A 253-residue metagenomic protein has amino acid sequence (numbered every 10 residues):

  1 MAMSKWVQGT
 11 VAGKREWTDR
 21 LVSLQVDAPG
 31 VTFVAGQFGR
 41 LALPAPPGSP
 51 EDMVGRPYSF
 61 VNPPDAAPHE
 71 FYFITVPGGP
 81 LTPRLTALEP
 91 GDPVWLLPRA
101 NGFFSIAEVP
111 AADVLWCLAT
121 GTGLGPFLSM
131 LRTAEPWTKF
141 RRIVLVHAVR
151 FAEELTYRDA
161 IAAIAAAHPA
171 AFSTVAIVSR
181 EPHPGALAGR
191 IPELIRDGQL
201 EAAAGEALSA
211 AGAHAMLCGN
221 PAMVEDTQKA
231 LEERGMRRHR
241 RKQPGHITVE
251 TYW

Functional and structural regions predicted by a protein language model:
A2-D92: Ferredoxin-reductase
A2-V7, V146, F151-W253: Reductase modules of NAD(P)H-dependent flavoproteins
A100-P110: A short, basic/flexible loop-to-alpha-helix module at the beginning of a structural domain
E108-V114, S209-A211: Short helix-loop-beta connector
A112, E135-I143: Conserved S-adenosyl-L-methionine
L115-L118, M216: Conserved beta-strand elements of the Class I
T120-P126: Ser/Thr-glycine-rich phosphate-binding loops at phosphate-binding pockets of nucleotides, nucleotide cofactors
P126-P136: Histidine-anchored nucleotide/phosphate-binding helix
